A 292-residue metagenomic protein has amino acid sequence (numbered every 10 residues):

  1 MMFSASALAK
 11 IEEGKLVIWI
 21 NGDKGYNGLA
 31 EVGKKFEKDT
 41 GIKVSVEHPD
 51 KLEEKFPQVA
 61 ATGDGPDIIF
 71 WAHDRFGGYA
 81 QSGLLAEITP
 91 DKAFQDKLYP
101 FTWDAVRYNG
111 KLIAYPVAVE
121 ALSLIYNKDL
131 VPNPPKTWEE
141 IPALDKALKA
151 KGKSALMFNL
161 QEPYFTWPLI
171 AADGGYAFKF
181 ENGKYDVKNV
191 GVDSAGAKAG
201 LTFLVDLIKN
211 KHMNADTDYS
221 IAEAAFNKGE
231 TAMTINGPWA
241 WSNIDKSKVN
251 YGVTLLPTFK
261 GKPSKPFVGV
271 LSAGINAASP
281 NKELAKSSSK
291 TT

Functional and structural regions predicted by a protein language model:
F3-G78, K92-Q95, K260-G261, E283-L284: Conserved N-terminal structural module of periplasmic/extracytoplasmic solute-binding proteins
K34, K38-D39, K43, L112 (+2 more regions): Extracytoplasmic/periplasmic substrate-recognition and gating elements
H48-F56, D74, E139-E140, N214-K228: Short helix-initiation/N-cap motifs at beta->coil->alpha
D67-F70, A232-N236, G252: Paired acidic/hydrophobic, glycine-rich loop segments that form the ligand-binding mouth/hinge of periplasmic-binding
H73-L122, N133-D145, P168-L169, G252-T254: Hinge/lid segment of periplasmic solute-binding proteins
F76-Y79, P238-N250: A ligand-binding cleft/hinge motif common to bilobed small-molecule-binding domains
I113-V117, L122, P142-N189, T231: Extracytoplasmic/periplasmic solute-binding protein
D145, D186-D216: Glycine-centered hinge/linker elements that transmit conformational signals in sensory and ligand-binding systems
